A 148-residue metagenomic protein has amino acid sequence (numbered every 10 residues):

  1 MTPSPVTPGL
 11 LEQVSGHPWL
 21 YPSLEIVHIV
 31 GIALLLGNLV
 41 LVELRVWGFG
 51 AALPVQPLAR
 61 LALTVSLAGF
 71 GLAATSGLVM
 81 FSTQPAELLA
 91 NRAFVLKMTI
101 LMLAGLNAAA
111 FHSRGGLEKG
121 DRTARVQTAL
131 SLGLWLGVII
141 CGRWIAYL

Functional and structural regions predicted by a protein language model:
M1-L148: Polytopic transmembrane helical bundles with strong interfacial aromatic enrichment
